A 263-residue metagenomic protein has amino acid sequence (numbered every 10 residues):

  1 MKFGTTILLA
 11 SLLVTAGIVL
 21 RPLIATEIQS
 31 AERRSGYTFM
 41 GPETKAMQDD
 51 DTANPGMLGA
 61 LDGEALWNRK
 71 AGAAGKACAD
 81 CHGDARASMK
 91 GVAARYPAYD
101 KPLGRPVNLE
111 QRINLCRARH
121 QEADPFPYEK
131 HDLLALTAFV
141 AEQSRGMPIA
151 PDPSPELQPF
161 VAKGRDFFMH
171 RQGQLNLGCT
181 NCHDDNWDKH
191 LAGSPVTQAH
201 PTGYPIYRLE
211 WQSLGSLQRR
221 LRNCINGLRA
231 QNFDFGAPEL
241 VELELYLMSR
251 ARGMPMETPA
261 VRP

Functional and structural regions predicted by a protein language model:
K2-A60, A87, P97-A162, D188 (+3 more regions): Post-cleavage N-terminal segment of exported redox proteins
D49-D80: N-terminal, post-signal-peptide region of Sec/Tat-exported proteins
W67, F167-F168: Conserved short C-terminal alpha-helix that flanks the catalytic cleft of nucleotide-sugar-dependent
A74-R86, L136, G164, L175-N186 (+2 more regions): The canonical Cys-X-X-Cys-His
S88-G91, K189-G193: Short Cys/His-rich "knuckle" micro-motifs
A93-P102, P195-Y204: Short cysteine/histidine-rich metal-coordination sites, predominantly Zn2+-binding motifs
A150-P153, L177-T180, A192-V196: Short acidic alpha-helical/loop segments enriched in Asp/Glu that coordinate divalent cations
D166, G173, N181-W187, A199-W211 (+3 more regions): C-terminal cap of thioredoxin/glutaredoxin-like
